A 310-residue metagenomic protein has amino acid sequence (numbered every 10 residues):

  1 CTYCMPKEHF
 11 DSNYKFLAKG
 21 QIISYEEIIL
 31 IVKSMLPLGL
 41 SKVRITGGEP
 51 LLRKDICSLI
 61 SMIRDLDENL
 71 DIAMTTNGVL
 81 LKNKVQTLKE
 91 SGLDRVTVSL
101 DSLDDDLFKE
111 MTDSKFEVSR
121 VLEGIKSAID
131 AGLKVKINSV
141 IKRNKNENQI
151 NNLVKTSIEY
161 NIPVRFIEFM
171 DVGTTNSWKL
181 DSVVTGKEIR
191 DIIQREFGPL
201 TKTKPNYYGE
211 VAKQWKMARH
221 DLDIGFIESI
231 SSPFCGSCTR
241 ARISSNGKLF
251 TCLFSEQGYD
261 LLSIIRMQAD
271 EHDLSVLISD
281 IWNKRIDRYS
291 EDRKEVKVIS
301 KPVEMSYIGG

Functional and structural regions predicted by a protein language model:
C1-I23: Canonical Radical SAM [4Fe-4S] cluster-binding loop centered on the CxxxCxxC motif and its immediate flanking residues
C4, M111-S114, I264: Residue-level signal for well-ordered alpha-helical positions
M5-E8, L100-S102, E168, L253: Short, small-residue-rich loop/turn micro-motifs
K7, I141-R143, M170-V172: Short "lid" loop at the C-terminus of a central beta-strand within the Rossmann-like core of SAM-dependent
D11-F16, D104-T112, G173-S177, D260-L261: A short acidic, helix-capping loop that chelates divalent metal ions and anchors anionic groups
I22-I45, R53-I167: Radical SAM/AdoMet-radical enzyme domain recognition
E49: Conserved G/P- and acidic residue-centered "switch" motifs that form tight phosphate/ATP-binding loops in soluble
K155-E159, F169-G310: Auxiliary Fe-S-binding modules of radical SAM enzymes
